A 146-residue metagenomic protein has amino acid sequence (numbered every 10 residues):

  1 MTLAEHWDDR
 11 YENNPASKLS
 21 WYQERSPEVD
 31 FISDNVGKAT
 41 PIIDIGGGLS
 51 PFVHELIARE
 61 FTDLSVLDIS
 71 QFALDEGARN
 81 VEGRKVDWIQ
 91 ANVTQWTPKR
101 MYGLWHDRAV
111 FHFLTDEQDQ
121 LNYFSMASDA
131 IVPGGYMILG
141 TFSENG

Functional and structural regions predicted by a protein language model:
M1-N35: Conserved class I S-adenosyl-L-methionine
I43-D44, G48-Q95: Class I SAM-dependent methyltransferase SAM/SAH-binding core
H106: A conserved beta-strand element that flanks and buttresses the S-adenosyl-L-methionine
A109-F113: Short catalytic micro-motifs in class I SAM-dependent methyltransferases
L114-M126: A short, conserved alpha-helix within the catalytic core of class I
M126-P133: Conserved helix-to-beta-strand junction in the class I
G134-T141: Conserved beta-strand signature within the Rossmann-like core of class I S-adenosyl-L-methionine
F142-G146: Short "lid" loop at the C-terminus of a central beta-strand within the Rossmann-like core of SAM-dependent
